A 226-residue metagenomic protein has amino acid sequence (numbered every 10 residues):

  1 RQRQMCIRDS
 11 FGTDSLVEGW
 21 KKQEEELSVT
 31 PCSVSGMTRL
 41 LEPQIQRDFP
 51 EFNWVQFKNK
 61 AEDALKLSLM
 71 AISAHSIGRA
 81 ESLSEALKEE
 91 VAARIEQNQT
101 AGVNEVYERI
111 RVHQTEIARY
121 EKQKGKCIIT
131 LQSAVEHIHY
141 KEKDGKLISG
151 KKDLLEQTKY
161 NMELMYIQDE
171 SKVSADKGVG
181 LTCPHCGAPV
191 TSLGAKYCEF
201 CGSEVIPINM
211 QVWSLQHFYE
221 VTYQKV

Functional and structural regions predicted by a protein language model:
Q2-I7: Short, small-residue-biased leader/transition segments that mark boundaries at the very start of proteins
R8-K21: Intrinsically disordered, low-complexity regions enriched in acidic/Ser/Thr/Pro/Gln residues
G19-R109, H185, E199-F200, E204 (+3 more regions): Core segments of small alpha/beta cavity-forming domains
S68, E116-R119, P184-G187: Generic recognition of flexible, low-complexity loop/linker segments
A101-G150: Surface-exposed, charged secondary-structure patches
Q157, M162-V226: Cys/His-clustered metal-coordination modules, chiefly Zn-binding fingers
